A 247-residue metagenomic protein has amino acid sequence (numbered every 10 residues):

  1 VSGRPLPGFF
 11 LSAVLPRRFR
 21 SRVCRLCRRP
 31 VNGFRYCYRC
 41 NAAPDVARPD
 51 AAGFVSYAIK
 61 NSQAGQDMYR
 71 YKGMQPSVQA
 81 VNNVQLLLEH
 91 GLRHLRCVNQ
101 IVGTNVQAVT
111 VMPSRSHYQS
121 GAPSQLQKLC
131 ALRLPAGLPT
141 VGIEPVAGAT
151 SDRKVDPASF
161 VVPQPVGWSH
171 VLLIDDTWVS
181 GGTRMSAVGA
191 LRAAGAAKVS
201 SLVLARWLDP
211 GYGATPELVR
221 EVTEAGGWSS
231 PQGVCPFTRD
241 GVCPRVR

Functional and structural regions predicted by a protein language model:
V1-R17, W207: A broadly conserved sequence feature marking short terminus-proximal activation segments in nucleic acid-centric
G8-V14, R22-A108, P135-W168: Active-site-facing substrate-recognition patch
V84, G182-S186: Conserved acetyl-CoA-binding loop-helix of GNAT-fold acetyltransferases
Q107-T110, V199: Residue-level signal for inorganic ion chemistry
P113-A122: Glycine-rich phosphate-binding loops at beta-strand->alpha-helix junctions
G121-L126, T183, A214: Residues at alpha-helix caps and immediate loop-helix transition turns in enzyme cores, especially N- and C-cap
S159-S180, V199: Mobile, glycine- and charge-enriched loop segments and immediately flanking short secondary-structure elements within
M185-R247: PRPP-dependent phosphoribosyltransferase catalytic core
